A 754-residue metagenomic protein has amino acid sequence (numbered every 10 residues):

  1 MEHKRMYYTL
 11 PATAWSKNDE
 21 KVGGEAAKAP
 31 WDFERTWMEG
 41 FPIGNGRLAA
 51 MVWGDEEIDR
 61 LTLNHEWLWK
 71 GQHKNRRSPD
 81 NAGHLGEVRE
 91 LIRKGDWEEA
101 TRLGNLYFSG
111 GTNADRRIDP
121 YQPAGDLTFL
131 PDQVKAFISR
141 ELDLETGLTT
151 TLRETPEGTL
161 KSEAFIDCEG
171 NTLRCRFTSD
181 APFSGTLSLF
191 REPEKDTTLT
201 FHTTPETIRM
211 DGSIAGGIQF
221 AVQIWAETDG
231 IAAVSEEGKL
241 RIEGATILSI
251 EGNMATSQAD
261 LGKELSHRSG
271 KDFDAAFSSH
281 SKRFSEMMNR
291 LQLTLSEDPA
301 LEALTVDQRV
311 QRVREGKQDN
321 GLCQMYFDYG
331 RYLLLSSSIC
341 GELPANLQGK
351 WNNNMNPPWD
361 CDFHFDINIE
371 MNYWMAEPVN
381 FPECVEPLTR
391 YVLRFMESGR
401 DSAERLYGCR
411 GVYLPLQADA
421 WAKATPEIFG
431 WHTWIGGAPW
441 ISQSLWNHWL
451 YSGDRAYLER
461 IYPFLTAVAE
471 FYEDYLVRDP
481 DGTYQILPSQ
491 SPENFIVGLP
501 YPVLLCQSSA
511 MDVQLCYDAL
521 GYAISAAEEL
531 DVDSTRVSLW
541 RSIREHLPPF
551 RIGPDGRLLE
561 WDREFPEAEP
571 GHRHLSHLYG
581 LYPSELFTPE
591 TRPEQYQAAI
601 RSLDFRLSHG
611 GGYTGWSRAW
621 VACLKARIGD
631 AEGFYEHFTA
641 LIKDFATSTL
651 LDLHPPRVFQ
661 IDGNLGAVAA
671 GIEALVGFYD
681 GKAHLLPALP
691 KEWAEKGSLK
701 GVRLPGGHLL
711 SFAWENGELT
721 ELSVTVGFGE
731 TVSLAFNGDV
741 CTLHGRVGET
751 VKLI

Functional and structural regions predicted by a protein language model:
M1-F429, N447-W449, T466, Y484 (+7 more regions): Aromatic-residue-lined binding/catalytic grooves and analogous aromatic/hydrophobic interfacial grooves in multimeric
R35, D319, C361-D362, G430-W434 (+4 more regions): Alpha-helix N-cap/helix-initiation motif
F41, Q324-M325, F363-N368, N380 (+7 more regions): Aromatic- and histidine-enriched alpha-helix N-cap/loop-to-helix transition segments that scaffold the rims
G44, C175, D328, Y462-P463 (+4 more regions): Short alpha-helical basic/polar micro-motif
L333-L335, M371-P382, W440-D454, F471 (+5 more regions): Well-ordered alpha-helical scaffold segments within catalytic/enzyme domains
L406-Y407, W434-N447, G482-Q490: Core alpha/beta catalytic barrel or barrel-like domain that forms the active/cofactor pocket in diverse metabolic
N447-H448, S452, A456-Y457, V468-R478 (+4 more regions): Non-catalytic carbohydrate-binding regions of carbohydrate-active enzymes
A467, F471-A526: Acidic/histidine-rich catalytic neighborhood
